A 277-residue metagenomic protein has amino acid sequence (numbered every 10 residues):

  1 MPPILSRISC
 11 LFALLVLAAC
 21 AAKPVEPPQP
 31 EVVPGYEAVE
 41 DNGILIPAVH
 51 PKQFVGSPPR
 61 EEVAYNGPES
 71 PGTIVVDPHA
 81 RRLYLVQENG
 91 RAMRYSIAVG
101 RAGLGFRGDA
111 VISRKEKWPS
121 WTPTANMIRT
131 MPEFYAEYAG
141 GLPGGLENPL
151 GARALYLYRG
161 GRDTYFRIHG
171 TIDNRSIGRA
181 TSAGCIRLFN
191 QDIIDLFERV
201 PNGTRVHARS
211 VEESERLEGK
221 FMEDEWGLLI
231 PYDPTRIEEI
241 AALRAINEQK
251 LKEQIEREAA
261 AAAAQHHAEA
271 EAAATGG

Functional and structural regions predicted by a protein language model:
P2-I8, F12, V16, C20-I186 (+1 more regions): N-terminal pre-domains immediately preceding structured catalytic cores
